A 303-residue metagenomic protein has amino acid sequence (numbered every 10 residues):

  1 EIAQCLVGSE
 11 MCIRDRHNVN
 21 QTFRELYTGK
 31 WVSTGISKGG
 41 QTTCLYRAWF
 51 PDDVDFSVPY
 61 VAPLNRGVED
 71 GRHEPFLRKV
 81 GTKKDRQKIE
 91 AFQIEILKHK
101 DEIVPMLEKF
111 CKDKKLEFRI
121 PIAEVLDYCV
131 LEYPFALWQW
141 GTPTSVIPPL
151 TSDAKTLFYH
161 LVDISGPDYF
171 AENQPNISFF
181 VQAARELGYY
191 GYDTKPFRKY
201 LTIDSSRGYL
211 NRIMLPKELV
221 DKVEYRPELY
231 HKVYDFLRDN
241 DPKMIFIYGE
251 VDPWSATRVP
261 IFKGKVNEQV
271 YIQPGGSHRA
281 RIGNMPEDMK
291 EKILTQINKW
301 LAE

Functional and structural regions predicted by a protein language model:
E1-G8, I13: Single conserved hydrophobic/aromatic residue that forms the stacking wall/gate of nucleotide- or nucleobase-binding
D15-G29: Conserved acidic catalytic loop of the alpha/beta-hydrolase fold
Y27-S37: Alpha/beta-hydrolase fold nucleophile elbow
G40-P51, S57: Short glycine-enriched nucleophile-adjacent loop and the immediately C-terminal alpha-helix near the catalytic center
D53-F110: A catalytic-pocket lid/entrance helix-loop region that shapes and gates access to the active site across common
K109-Y225: Alpha/beta-hydrolase fold active-site neighborhood
F246-Y248: Short beta-strand/loop motif that positions the catalytic acidic residue of the alpha/beta-hydrolase fold
P274-E303: Catalytic active-site module of serine/aspartate enzymes centered on a nucleophile-bearing elbow/loop
